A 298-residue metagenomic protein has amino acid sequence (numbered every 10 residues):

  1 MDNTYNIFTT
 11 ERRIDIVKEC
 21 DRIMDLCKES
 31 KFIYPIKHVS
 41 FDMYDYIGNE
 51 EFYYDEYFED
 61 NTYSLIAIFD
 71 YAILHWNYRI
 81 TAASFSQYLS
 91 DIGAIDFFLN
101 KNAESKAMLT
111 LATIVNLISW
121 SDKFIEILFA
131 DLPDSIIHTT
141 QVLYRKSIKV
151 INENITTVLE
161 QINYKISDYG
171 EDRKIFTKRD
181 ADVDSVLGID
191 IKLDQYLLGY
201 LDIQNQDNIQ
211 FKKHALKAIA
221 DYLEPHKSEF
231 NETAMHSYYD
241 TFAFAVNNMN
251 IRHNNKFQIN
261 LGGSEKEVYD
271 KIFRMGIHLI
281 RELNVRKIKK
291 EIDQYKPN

Functional and structural regions predicted by a protein language model:
M1-A112: N-terminal leader/presequence regions that precede the main folded/catalytic core
L26, S30, H75, I95 (+6 more regions): Surface-exposed polar/charged interaction patches
N102, T139, L143, Q206-H214 (+1 more regions): Conserved aromatic-histidine-acidic binding/catalytic patches
K106-N116, F211-A218, I272: Residue-level detector of well-ordered alpha-helical segments, enriched for hydrophobic/aromatic packing positions
T113-Q195: Helix-loop junctions and short alpha-helical segments
D194-K217, K227: A mid-sequence, solvent-exposed acidic-amphipathic segment
K217, S228-N298: Alpha-helical oligomerization segments
I219-L223: HEAT-repeat alpha-solenoid elements in large eukaryotic scaffold proteins
